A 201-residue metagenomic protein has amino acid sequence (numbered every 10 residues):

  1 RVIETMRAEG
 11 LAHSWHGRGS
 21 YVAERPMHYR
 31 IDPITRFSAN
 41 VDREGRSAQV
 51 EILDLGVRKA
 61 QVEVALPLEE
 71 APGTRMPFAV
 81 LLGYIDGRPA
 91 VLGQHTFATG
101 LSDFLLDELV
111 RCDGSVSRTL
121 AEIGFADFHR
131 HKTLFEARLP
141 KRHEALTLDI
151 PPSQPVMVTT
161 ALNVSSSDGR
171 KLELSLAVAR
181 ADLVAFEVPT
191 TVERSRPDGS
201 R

Functional and structural regions predicted by a protein language model:
R1-E24: N-terminal helix-turn-helix
R18, F37, V116: A generic "binding-loop/recognition-motif" signal
Y21-I34: Short, cationic-aromatic polyanion-contact patches
Y29, E44-S47, P151: Residue-level signal for short amphipathic helical patches enriched in basic/charged and nearby hydrophobic residues
Q49-R201: C-terminal all-alpha effector/ligand-binding and dimerization domain of prokaryotic HTH-type transcriptional repressors
